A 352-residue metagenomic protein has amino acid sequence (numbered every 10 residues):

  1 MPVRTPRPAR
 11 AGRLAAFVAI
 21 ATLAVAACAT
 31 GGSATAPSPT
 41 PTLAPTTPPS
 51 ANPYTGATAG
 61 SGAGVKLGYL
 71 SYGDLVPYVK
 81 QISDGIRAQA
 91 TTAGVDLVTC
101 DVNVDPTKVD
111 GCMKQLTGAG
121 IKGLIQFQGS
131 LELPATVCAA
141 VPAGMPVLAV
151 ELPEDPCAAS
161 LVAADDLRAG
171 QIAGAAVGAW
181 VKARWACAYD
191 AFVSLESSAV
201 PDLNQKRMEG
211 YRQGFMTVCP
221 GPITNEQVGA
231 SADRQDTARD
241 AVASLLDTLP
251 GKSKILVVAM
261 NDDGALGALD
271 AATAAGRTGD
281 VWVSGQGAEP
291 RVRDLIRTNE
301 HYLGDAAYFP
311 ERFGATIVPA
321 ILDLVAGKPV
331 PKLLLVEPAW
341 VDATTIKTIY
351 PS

Functional and structural regions predicted by a protein language model:
M1-A26: Sec-dependent bacterial lipoprotein signal peptides
C28-S38: Bacterial lipoprotein signal-peptidase II cleavage site
S33, E132-R168, W185-C187, A191 (+1 more regions): Flexible loop/hinge segments that line or gate small-molecule binding clefts
A36-V65, L195-E196, L203, F309-S352: Hinge/cleft segment of the Venus flytrap/periplasmic-binding protein
V65, A93-D96, A119-G123, P142-V147 (+4 more regions): Loop/turn elements at helix/coil->beta-strand transitions in domains of secreted/extracellular proteins
G68-Y69, G120-Q128, P146-V150, V193-S194 (+3 more regions): Periplasmic-binding protein-like
L70-S83, T99-K108, A163-A173, S194-M216 (+5 more regions): Hinge/beta->alpha junction and helix N-cap segments in small-molecule ligand-binding domains
Q126-P142, Y211, A230-D294: Hydrophobic alpha-helical
